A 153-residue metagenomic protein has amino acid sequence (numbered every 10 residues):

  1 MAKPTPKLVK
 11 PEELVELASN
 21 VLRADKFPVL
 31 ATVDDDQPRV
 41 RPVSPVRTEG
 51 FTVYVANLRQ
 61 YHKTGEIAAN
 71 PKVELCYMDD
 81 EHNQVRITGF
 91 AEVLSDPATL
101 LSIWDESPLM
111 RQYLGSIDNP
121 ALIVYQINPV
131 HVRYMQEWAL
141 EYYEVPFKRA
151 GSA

Functional and structural regions predicted by a protein language model:
A2-K10, Q84-A153: Charged, gly/pro-rich active-site loop segments
K7-F27: Short, basic/aromatic recognition patches
N20-D34, V73-Y77: A short, Trp-centered hydrophobic/proline-enriched beta-strand micro-motif
D25, N70, S107: Acidic-histidine catalytic/liganding microenvironments
V29, T52-Y54, R86, R133: General beta-strand recognition
Q37: Phosphate-coordination/substrate-recognition cap region in phosphate-metabolizing enzymes
P42-S44: Conserved beta-strand in the GNAT
V46-H82: A short mixed-secondary-structure module that forms the rim of ligand-binding clefts
